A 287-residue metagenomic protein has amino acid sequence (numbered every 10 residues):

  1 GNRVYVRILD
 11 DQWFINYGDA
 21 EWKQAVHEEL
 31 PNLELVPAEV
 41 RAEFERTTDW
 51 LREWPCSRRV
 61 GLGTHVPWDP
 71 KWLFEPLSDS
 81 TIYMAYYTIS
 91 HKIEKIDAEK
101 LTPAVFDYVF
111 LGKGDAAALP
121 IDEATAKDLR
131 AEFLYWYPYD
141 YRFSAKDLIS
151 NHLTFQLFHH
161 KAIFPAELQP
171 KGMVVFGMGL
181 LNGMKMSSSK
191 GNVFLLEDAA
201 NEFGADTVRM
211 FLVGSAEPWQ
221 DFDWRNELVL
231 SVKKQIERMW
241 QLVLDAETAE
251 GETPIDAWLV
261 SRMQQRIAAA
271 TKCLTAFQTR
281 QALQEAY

Functional and structural regions predicted by a protein language model:
N2-T248, M263-Y287: Structured secondary-structure scaffolds
P254-I255: Long, polar/charge-rich, low-hydrophobicity segments
